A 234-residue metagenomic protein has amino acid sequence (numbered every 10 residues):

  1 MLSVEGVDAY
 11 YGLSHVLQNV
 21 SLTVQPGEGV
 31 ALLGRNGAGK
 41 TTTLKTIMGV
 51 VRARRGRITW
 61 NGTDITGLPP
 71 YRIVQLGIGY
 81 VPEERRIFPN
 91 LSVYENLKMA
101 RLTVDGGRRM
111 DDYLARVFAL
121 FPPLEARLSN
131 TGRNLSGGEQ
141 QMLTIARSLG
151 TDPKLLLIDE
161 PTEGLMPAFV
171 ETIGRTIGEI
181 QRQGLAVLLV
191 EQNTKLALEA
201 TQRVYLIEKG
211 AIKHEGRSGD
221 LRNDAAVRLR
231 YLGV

Functional and structural regions predicted by a protein language model:
M1-V234: Glycine-rich phosphate-binding loops of nucleotide-dependent enzymes
